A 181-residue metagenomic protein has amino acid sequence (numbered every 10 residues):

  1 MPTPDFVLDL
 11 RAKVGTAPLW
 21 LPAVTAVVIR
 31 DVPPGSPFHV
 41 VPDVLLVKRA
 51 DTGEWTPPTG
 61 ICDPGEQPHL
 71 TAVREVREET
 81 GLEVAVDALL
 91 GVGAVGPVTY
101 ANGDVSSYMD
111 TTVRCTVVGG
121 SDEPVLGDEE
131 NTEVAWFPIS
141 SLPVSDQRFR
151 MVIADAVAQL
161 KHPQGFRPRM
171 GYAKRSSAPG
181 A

Functional and structural regions predicted by a protein language model:
M1-T25, P33-P34, Y172-A173: Acidic, metal-coordinating catalytic segment for phosphate/diphosphate chemistry, firing primarily on the Nudix
W20, G53, V105-M109: Residue-level preference for beta-strand/loop junctions
A26, L89, V113-C115: A structural signal for short, well-ordered beta-strand segments
I29-D31, L89-V92, G120: Residue-level recognition of beta-strand microenvironments
P33-V41, A101: Intrinsically disordered, low-complexity Ser/Thr- and acidic-rich flexible linkers and loops, especially at boundaries
H39-E79, Y172, A181: Conserved Nudix-box catalytic region and its N-terminal flanking loop in Nudix hydrolases and closely related
G53, D128-A181: Nudix hydrolase/Nudix homology domain
C62-A85, V95-V152: Unchanged
